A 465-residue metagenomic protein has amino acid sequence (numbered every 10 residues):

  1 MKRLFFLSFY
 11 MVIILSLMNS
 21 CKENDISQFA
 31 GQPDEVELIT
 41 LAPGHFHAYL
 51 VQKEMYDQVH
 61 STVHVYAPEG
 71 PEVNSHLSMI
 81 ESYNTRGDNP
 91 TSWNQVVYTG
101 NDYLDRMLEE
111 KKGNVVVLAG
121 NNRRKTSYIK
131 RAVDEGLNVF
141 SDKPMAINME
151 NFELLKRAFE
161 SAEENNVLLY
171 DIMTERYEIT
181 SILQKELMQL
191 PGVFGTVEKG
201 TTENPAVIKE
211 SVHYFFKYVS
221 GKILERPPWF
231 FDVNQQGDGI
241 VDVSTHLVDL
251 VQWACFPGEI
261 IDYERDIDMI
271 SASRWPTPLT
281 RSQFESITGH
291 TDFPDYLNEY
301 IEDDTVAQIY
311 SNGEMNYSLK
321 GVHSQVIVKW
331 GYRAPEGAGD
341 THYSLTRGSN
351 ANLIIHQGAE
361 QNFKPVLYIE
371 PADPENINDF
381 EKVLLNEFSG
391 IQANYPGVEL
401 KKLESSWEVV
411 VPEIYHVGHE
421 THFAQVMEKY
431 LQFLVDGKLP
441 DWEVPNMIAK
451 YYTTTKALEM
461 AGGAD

Functional and structural regions predicted by a protein language model:
L4-L15: Sec-dependent N-terminal signal peptides
L17-S20: C-terminal motif of bacterial Sec signal peptides marking the signal peptidase cleavage site
K22-E135, E150-Y170, Q432: N-terminal glycine-/serine-/threonine-rich beta1-alpha1-beta2 phosphate-ribose binding loop of Rossmann-like
N74, R123-T126, K130, E153 (+4 more regions): A structural signal for well-ordered alpha-helical segments within the folded catalytic domains of diverse enzymes
G136, D142-P144: Short helix/strand-capping hinge loops at secondary-structure junctions that flank key functional elements
A146-I223: A contiguous active-site-proximal alpha/beta segment in oxidoreductase catalytic domains
G221-G339: Rossmann-like dinucleotide-binding domain that binds NAD(P)(H)
L247, V251-Q252, E259, E264 (+2 more regions): C-terminal helical cap and adjacent loop that interface with cofactors, partners, or active-site loops
